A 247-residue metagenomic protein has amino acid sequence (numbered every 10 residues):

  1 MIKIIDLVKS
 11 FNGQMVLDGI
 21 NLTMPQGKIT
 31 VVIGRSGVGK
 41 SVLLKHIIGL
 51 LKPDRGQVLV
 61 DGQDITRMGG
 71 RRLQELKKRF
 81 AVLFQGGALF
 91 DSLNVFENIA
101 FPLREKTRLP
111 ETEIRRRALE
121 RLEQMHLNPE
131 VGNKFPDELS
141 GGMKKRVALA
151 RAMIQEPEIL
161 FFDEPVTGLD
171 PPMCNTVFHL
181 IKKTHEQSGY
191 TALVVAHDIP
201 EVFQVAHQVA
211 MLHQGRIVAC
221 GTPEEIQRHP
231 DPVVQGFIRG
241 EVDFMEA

Functional and structural regions predicted by a protein language model:
I48: Helix-to-loop junction immediately C-terminal to a conserved catalytic motif
D64, T112-E130: Conserved ABC ATPase "signature" region
F135-L139, M143: Conserved ABC ATPase signature
E156: Conserved catalytic motifs of ABC-family nucleotide-binding domains
L160-D163: Catalytic Walker B motif of ABC-type/P-loop ATPase nucleotide-binding domains
V202-Q204: A short, surface-exposed alpha-helical micro-motif characterized by mixed small hydrophobic and charged/polar residues
